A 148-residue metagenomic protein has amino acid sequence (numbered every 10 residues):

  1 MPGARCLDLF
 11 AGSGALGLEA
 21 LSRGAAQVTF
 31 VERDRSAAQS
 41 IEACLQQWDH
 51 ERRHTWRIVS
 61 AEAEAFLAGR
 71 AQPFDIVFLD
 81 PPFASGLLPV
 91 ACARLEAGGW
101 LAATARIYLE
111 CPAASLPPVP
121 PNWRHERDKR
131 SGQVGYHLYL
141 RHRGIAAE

Functional and structural regions predicted by a protein language model:
M1-E148: Class I S-adenosyl-L-methionine-dependent methyltransferase catalytic core
